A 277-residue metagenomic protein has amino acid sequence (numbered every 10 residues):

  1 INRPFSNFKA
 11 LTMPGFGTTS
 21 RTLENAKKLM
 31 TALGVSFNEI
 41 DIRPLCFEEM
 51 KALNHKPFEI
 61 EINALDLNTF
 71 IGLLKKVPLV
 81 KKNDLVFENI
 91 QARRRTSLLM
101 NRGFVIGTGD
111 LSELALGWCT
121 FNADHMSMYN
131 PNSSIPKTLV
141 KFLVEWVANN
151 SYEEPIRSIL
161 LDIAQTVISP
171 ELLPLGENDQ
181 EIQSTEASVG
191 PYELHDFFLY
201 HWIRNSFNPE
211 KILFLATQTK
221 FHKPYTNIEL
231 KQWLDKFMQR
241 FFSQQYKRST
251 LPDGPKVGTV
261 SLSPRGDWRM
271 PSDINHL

Functional and structural regions predicted by a protein language model:
I1-L277: ATP/NTP-dependent adenylation/nucleotidyl-transfer catalytic domains that generate, transfer, or process NMP-activated
